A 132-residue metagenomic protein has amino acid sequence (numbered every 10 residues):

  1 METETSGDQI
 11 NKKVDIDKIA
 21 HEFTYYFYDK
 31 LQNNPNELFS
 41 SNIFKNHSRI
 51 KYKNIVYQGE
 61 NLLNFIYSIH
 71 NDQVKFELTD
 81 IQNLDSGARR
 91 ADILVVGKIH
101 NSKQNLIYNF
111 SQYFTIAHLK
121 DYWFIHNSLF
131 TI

Functional and structural regions predicted by a protein language model:
M1-N33: Short, low-complexity N-terminal intrinsically disordered segments enriched in polar/charged residues
E2-E4, Q9, S102-I132: Short beta-strand edge/turn micro-motifs at domain boundaries
Q9, K13-A20, Y52-I55, L84-S86 (+1 more regions): Amphipathic alpha-helical protein-protein interaction segments
D17-T24, N36-E37, G59, D92 (+1 more regions): Generic preference for well-ordered alpha-helical elements
F27, L38-S40, I116: Hydrophobic pocket/interface hotspot
E37, S41-G87: A solvent-exposed, acidic/Ser-Thr-rich amphipathic alpha-helical stretch
H47-I50, I55-Y57, N83, K98-S102 (+3 more regions): Conserved beta-strand elements of beta-rich interaction domains across eukaryotes, especially beta-propellers
G87-I99: A short hydrophobic beta-strand element
